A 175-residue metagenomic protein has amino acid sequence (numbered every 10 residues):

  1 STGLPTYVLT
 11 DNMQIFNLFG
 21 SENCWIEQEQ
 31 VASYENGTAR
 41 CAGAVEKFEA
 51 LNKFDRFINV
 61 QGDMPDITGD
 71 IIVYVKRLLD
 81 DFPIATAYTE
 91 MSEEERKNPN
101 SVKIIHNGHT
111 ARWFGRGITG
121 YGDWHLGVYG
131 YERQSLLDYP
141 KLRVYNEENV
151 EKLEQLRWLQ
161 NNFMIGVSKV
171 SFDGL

Functional and structural regions predicted by a protein language model:
S1-T10: N-terminal glycine-rich phosphate-binding loop and ensuing alpha1 helix
P5, W25, N162-G166: Residue-level detector of anion-binding/catalytic polar loops
Q14-V60, P65-Y74: Short phosphate-binding loop-to-helix
K53-F54, D80-I84, F163: Short, high-confidence coil segments that cap the C-terminus of an alpha-helix and link into the following beta-strand
I67-Y145: Conserved core of the sugar-phosphate nucleotidyltransferase
G122-L175: Conserved alpha/beta core of the MobA/IspD/sugar-nucleotide pyrophosphorylase nucleotidyltransferase superfamily
